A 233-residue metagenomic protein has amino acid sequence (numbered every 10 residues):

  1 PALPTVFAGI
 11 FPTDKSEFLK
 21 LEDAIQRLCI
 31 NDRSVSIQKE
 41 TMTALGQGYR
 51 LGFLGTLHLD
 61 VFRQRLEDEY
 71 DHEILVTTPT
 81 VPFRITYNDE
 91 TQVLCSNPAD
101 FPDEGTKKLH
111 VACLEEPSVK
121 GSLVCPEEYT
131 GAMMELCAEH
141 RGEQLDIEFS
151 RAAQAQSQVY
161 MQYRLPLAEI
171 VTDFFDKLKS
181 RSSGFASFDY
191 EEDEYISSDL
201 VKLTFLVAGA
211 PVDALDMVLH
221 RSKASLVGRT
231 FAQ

Functional and structural regions predicted by a protein language model:
P1-Q233: Structural and coupling elements of P-loop NTPases
